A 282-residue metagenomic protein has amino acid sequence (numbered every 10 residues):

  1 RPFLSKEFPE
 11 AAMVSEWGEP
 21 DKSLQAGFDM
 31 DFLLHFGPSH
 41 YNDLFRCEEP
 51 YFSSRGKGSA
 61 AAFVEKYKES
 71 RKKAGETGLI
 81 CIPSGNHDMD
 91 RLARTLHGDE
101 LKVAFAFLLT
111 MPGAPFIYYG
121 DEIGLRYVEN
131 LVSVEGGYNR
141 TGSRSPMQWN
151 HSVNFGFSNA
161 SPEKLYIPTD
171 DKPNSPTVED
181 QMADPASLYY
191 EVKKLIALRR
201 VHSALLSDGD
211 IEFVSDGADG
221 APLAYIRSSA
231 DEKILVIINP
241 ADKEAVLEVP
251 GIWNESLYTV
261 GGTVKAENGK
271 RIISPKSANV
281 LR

Functional and structural regions predicted by a protein language model:
L4-A12, G18-E19, S23-G27, D31-H35 (+5 more regions): Loop/helix patches that line or flank the sugar-binding groove of alpha-linked glycan CAZymes
L34-N42: The catalytic "switch" region of P-loop NTPases
D43-E48: Extracellular glycoside hydrolase catalytic/binding regions
S53-T77: Glycoside hydrolase catalytic-domain groove-lining segments
M147, A245-V249, R271-I273: Generic detection of short hydrophobic beta-strand segments and adjacent strand-loop junctions
I237-I238, V264: A conserved amphipathic helix/loop scaffold that creates a polar/acidic microenvironment used either to coordinate
E244-G262: Beta-strand-rich binding/interaction modules
K265-R282: C-terminal beta-strand-rich structural cap/linker in extracellular carbohydrate-active enzymes
